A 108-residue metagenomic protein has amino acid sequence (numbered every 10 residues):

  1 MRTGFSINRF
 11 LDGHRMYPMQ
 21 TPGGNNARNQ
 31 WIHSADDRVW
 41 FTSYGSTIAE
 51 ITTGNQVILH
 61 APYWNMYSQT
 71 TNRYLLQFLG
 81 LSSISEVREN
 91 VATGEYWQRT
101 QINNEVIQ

Functional and structural regions predicted by a protein language model:
M1-Q108: Terminal leader/tail segments of proteins
